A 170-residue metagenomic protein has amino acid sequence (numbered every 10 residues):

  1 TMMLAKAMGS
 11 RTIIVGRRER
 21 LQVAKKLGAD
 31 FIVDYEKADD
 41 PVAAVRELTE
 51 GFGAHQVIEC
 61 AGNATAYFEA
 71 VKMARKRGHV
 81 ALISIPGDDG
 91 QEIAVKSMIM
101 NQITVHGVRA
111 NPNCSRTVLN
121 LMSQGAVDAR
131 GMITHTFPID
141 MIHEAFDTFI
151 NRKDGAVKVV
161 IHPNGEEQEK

Functional and structural regions predicted by a protein language model:
T1, E69-M73, A94: A short acidic, amphipathic alpha-helical/loop segment
K6-E69: Adenosine-nucleotide cofactor-binding segment
I13, A81, H106: Conserved beta-strand positions in the Rossmann-like core of class I SAM-dependent methyltransferases
R17-R18, P86, N111, N164: Residues in the short beta-alpha loop(s) of Rossmann-like NAD(P)-binding domains
N63-A64, P86-D88, E166-E167: Short glycine-rich anion-binding loops that position phosphate/pyrophosphate groups of nucleotides and phosphorylated
F68-K72, K76, P112-K170: C-terminal hydrophobic helical "lid"/dimerization subdomain of Rossmann-like NAD(P)H-dependent oxidoreductases
G78-H79, I103: Glycine-centered, small-residue-biased loops immediately flanking beta-strands in adenine/cofactor-binding cores
S84-Q102, N113-N120: Rossmann-fold NAD(P)-binding glycine/threonine-rich loop
